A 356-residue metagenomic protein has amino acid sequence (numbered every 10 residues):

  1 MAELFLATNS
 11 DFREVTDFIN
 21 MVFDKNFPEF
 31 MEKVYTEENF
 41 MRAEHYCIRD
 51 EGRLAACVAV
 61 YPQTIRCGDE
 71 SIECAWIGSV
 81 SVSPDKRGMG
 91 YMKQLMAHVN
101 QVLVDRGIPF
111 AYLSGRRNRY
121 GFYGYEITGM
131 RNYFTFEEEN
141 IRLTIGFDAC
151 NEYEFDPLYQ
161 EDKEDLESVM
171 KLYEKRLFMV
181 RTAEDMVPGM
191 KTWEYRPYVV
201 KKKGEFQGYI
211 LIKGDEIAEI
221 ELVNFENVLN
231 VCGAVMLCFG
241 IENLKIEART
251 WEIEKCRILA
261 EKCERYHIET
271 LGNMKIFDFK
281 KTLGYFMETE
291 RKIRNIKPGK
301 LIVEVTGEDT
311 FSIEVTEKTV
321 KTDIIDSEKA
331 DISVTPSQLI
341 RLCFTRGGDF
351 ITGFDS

Functional and structural regions predicted by a protein language model:
M1-P62, D69-W76, R142-E184, D215-E216: Short amphipathic alpha-helix that is part of the acyltransferase structural core
R49-R53, K201-E205, D355-S356: A glycine-centered beta-loop-beta connector
I72-P84, D215-F225: Conserved acetyl-CoA binding element of GNAT-fold acetyltransferases
K86-H98, I108, E226-A234: Conserved acetyl-CoA pyrophosphate-binding loop and the N-cap/start of the following alpha-helix in GNAT-like
M96, Q101-G115, F239-T250: Conserved GNAT acetyl-CoA-binding A-motif
N118, E126-T144, E226, G233-F354: Active-site/acyl-donor-binding loops of N-acyltransferases
R131-G240, K280-K297: Amide-forming acyltransferase catalytic core, primarily the GNAT-like/NAT-type and related acyltransferase folds
